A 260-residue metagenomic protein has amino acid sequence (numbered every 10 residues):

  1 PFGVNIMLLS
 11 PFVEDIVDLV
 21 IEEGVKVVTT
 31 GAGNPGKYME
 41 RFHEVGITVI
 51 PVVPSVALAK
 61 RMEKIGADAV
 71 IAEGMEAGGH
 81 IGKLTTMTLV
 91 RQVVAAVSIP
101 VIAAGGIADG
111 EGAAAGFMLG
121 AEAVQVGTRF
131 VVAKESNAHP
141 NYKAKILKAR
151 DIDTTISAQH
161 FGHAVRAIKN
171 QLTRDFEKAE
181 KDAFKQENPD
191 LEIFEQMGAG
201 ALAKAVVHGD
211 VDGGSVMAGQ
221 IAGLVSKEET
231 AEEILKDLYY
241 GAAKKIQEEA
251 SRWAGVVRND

Functional and structural regions predicted by a protein language model:
P1-A96, P100, W253: Active-site entrance/lid segments in N-terminal catalytic domains of soluble metabolic enzymes
T86-S98, I102, A108-D260: Conserved active-site-proximal phosphate/metal-binding subdomains
